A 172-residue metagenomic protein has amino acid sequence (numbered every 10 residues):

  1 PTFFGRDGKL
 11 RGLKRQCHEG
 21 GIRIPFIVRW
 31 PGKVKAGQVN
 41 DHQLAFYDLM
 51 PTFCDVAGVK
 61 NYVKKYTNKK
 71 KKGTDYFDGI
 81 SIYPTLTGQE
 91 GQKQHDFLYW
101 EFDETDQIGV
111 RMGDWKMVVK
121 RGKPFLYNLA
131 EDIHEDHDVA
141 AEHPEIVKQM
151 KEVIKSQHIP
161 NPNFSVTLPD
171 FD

Functional and structural regions predicted by a protein language model:
P1-E19, K33-Q38, H42-L129, P160-N161: C-terminal cap/loop subdomain of S1 sulfatases and analogous C-terminal strand-loop tails that border
R23-I24: Catalytic cores of eukaryotic secretory-pathway lumenal/extracellular enzymes that build and remodel glycoconjugates
I27-R29: Short beta-strand-to-turn element immediately C-terminal to the catalytic PLP-Schiff-base lysine in fold type I
P51, D55, K148, E152-S156: A broad, structural surface signal
D132: Intrinsically disordered, low-complexity polar regions and short flexible loop motifs
H137-E145: Active-site-proximal N-terminal segment of extracellular/periplasmic enzymes that hydrolyze or transfer
K151-D170: Charge-dense polyanion-binding interfaces
